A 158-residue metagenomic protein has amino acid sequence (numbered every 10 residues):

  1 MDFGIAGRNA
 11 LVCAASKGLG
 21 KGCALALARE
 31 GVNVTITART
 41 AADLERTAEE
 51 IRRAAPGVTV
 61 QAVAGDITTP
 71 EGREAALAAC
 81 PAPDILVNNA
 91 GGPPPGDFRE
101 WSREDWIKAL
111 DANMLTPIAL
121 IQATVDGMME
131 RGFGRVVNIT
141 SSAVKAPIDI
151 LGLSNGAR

Functional and structural regions predicted by a protein language model:
N9, A14-G18: Conserved glycine-rich cofactor-binding loop
V32-R46: Conserved glycine-rich Rossmann-like NAD(P)H-binding loop of the short-chain dehydrogenase/reductase
A41-A42, V63-A75, R103: The beta1-alpha1 cofactor-binding region of Rossmann-like NAD(H)/NADP(H)-dependent oxidoreductases
N89-P94: Conserved NAD(P)H cofactor-binding loop of Rossmann-fold oxidoreductase domains
D97-F98, D105-L110: Substrate-binding pocket helix/loop in short-chain dehydrogenase/reductase
I121-Q122: A short, exposed helix-loop element centered on a Lys and neighboring polar residues
V137-R158: Catalytic loop of short-chain dehydrogenase/reductase
